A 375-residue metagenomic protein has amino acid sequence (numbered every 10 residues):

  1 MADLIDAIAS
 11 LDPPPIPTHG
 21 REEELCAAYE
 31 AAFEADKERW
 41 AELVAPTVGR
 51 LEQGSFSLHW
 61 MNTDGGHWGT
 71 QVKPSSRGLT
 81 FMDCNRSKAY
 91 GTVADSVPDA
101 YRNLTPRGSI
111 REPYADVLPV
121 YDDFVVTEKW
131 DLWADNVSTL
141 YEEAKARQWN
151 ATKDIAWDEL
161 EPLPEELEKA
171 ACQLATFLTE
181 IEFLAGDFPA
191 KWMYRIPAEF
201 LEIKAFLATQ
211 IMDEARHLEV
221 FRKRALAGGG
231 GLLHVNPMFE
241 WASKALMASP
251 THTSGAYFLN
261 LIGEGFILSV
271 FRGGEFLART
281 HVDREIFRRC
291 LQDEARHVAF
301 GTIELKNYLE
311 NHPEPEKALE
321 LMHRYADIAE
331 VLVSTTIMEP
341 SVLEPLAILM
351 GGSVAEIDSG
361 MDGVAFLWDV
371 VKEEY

Functional and structural regions predicted by a protein language model:
A2-E202, G231, P250-S254, N311-Y375: Terminal targeting/low-complexity segments that flank the catalytic cores of oxidoreductases
L178-G186, L207-A225, N260-L268, C290-L305 (+1 more regions): Alpha-helical transition-metal enzyme core signature, strongest for iron centers
T179, A185-M247: Long, hydrophobic, well-ordered secondary-structure blocks that form the structural core and pocket-lining surfaces
A190-Y194, R272-E275, R288, K306: Amphipathic alpha-helical segments within well-ordered protein domains
L201-A205, H281-E285, E316: Short, solvent-exposed positions on alpha-helices
K223-A295, L321, Y325-I328: Active-site-proximal alpha-helical scaffolds that flank and shape metal-associated catalytic sites
P237, I303-E304, E316: Soluble, non-transmembrane catalytic domains of enzymes that act on hydrophobic metabolites at membranes
